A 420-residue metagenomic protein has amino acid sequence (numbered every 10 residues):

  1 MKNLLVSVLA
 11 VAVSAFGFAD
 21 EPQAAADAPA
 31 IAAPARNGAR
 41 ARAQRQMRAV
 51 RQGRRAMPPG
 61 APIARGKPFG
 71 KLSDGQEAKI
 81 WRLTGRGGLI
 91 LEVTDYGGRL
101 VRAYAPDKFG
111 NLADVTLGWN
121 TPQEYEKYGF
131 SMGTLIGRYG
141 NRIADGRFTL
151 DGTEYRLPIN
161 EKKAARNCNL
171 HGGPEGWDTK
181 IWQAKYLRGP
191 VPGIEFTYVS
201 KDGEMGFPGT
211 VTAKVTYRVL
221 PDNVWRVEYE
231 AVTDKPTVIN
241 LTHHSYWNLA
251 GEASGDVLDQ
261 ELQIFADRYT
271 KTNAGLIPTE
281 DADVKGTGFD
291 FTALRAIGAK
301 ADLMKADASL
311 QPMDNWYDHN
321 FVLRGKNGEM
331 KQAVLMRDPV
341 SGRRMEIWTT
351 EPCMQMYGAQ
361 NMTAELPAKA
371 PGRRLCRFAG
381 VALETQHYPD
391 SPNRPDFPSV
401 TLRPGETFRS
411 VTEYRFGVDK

Functional and structural regions predicted by a protein language model:
M1-K2, R36, G66: Generic cytosolic/nucleocytoplasmic N-terminal low-complexity/intrinsically disordered segments
K2-V8: Sec-dependent signal peptide recognition, specifically the positively charged N-region followed immediately by
V8, A26, A39-A41, D178 (+1 more regions): Contiguous N-terminal and early-domain "leader" segments and peripheral loops that mark the onset or edge of a domain
A10-F18: Hydrophobic h-region of N-terminal signal peptides that target proteins for export in Gram-negative bacteria
A19-D20, A26, A306, Y317: Intrinsic disorder/low-complexity signal
D20-G60: Compositionally biased, proline/threonine/alanine/serine-rich low-complexity intrinsically disordered stretches
V50-L89, D95-K420: An exposed, glycine/acidic-rich loop-and-rim segment of catalytic or binding clefts
